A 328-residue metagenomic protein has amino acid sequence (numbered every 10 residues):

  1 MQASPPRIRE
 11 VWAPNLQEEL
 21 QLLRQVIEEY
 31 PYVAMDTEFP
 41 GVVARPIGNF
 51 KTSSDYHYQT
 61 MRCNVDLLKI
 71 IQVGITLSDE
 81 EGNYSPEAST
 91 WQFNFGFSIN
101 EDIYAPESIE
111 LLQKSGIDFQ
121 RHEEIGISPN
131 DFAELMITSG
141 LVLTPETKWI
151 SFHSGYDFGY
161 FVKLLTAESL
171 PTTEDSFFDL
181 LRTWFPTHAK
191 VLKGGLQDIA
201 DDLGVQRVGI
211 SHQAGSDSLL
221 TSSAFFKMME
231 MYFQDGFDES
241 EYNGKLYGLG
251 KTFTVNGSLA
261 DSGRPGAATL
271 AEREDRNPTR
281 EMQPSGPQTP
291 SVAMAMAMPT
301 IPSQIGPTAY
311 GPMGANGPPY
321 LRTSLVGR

Functional and structural regions predicted by a protein language model:
M1, M35, M61, M136 (+4 more regions): Detector for methionine-enriched segments
M1-L67, D79-L135, G306, G314 (+1 more regions): N-terminal accessory regions of nucleic-acid-interacting proteins
L67-V73, S78-L270, G327: Metal-dependent phosphoesterase core characteristic of DEDDh/y 3'-5' exonuclease domains
P265-E281: Eukaryotic low-complexity, non-globular regulatory regions
N277-R328: Long, low-complexity intrinsically disordered regions
